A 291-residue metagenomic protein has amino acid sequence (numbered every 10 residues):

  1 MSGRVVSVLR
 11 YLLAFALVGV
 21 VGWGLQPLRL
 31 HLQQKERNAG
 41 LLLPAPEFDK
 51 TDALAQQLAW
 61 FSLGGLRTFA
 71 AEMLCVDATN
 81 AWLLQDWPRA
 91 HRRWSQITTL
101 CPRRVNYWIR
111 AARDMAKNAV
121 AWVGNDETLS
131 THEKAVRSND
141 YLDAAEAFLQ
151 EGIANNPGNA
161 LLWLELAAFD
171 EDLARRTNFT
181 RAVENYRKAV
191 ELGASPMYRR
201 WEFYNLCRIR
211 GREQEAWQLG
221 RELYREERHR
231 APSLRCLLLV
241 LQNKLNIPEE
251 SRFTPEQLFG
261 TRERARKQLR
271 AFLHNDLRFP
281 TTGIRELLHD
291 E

Functional and structural regions predicted by a protein language model:
M1-G3: N-terminal secretory signal peptides that target proteins for export/translocation
S7-P27: Hydrophobic membrane-insertion alpha-helices, especially the h-region of bacterial N-terminal signal peptides
P27-N159, L164-E191, R200-Y204, R208 (+2 more regions): Short coil/linker segments at helix-helix boundaries
Q214-E291: Terminal, low-structured helical/coil segments at or just beyond the last alpha-helical repeat
